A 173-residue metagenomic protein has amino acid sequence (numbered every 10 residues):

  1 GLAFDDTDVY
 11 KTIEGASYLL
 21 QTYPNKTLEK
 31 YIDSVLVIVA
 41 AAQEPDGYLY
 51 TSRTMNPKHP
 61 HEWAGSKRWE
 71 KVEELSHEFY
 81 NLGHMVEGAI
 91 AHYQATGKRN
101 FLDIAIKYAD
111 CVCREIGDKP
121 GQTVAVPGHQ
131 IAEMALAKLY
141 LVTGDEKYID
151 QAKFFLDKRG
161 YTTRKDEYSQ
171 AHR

Functional and structural regions predicted by a protein language model:
G1-R173: Glycan-recognition and catalytic cores of secretory/periplasmic carbohydrate-active enzymes
